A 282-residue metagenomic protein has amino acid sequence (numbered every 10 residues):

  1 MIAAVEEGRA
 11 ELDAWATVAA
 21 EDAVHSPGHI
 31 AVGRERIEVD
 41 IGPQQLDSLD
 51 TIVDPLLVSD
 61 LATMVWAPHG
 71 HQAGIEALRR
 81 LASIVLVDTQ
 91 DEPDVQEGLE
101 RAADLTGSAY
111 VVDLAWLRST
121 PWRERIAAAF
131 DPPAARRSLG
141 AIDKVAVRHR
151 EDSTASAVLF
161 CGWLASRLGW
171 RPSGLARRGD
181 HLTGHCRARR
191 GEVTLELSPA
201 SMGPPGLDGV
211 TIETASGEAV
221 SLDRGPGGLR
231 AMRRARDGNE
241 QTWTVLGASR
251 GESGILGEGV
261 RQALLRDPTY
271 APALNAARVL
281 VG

Functional and structural regions predicted by a protein language model:
M1-G8, W66-P68, T89-Q90, R171-C186: A generic structural motif
M1-W66: An N-terminal, globular interaction/scaffold subdomain
E11-P27, S83-E92, R101-Y110, H185-P204: Acidic, Ser/Thr-rich peripheral helices and adjacent loops at domain boundaries
W15-E21, W116-A134, P268-R278: Short N-terminal or domain-adjacent regulatory/targeting segments
G33-R34, S59-D60, L81-S83, I142 (+1 more regions): Short, well-ordered alpha-helix to beta-strand connector turns
E38, Q45-R136: Conserved, well-structured core segments that form the ligand-binding/active-site neighborhood of functional domains
S119-D180: ATP/pyrophosphate-binding catalytic subdomain of soluble kinases
C161-S166, W170-G282: C-terminal structured domains
